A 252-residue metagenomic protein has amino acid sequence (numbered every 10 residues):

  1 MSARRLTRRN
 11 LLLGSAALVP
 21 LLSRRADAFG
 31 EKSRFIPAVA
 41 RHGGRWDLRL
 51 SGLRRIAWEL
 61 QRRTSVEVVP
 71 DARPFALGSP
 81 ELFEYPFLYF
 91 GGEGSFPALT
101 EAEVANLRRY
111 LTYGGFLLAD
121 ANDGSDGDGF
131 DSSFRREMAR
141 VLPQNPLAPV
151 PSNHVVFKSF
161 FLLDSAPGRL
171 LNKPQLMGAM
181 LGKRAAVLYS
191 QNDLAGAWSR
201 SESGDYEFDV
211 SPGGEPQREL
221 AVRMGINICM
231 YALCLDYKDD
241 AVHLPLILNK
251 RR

Functional and structural regions predicted by a protein language model:
M1-L18: N-terminal secretory signal peptides and thylakoid transit peptides that target proteins across membranes
L22-F87, G94, L194-A195, E202-G204 (+1 more regions): Aromatic-Pro/Gly-enriched surface loop or interdomain linker that acts as a lid/target-recognition segment
A40-H42, F90-E93, D120-D123, V150-S152 (+1 more regions): Active-site-proximal beta-strand/loop segments in catalytic clefts of secreted hydrolases
L50-L53, A57, V104, R108 (+3 more regions): Extracytoplasmic/secreted envelope proteins and their assembly/folding machinery, especially bacterial periplasmic
A72-L77, T100-N106, N172-P174: Alpha-helical scaffolding within the catalytic cores of extracellular/periplasmic polymer-degrading hydrolases
E84-G92, S159-A166: Charged, often glycine-rich, active-site loop that binds/positions anionic groups
F87-D131: Short alpha-beta junction capping motif
G124-V222, I226, R251: An acidic, glycine-rich "communication" segment
